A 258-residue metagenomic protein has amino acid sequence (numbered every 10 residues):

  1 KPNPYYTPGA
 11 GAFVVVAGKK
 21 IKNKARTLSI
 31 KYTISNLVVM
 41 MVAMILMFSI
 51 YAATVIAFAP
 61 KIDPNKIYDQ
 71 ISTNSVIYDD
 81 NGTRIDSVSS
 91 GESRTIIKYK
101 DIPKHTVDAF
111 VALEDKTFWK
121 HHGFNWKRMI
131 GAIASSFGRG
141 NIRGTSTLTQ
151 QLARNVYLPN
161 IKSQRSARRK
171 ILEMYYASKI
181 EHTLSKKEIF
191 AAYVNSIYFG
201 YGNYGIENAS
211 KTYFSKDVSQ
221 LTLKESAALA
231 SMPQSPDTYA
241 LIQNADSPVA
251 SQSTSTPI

Functional and structural regions predicted by a protein language model:
K1-D80, R84, F137, S255-P257: N-terminal type II signal-anchor transmembrane helix that functions as the membrane-insertion/stop-transfer segment
K61-D63, S90-Y99, L113, M174: N-terminal post-signal-peptidase region of extra-cytosolic proteins
Y68-V88, S146, Q151-N160: N-terminal export signals and maturation junctions of secreted/periplasmic proteins
D69, S89-S90, H122-K127, A167-K170 (+1 more regions): Short, glycine-/polar-rich solvent-exposed loops and beta-turns at beta-strand/coil boundaries
R84-S87, F118-K120, T238: Short, solvent-exposed loop/turn elements at domain surfaces
S87-T95, S135, Q234-D237: Acidic/histidine-rich, surface-exposed loop or edge segments in extracytoplasmic proteins
K98-L148, Y204-F214, L221: Flexible, acidic/glycine-enriched loop-and-adjacent beta/alpha segments that face the extracytoplasmic/periplasmic side
N141, L148-I258: Non-catalytic, structured segments within soluble enzyme domains
